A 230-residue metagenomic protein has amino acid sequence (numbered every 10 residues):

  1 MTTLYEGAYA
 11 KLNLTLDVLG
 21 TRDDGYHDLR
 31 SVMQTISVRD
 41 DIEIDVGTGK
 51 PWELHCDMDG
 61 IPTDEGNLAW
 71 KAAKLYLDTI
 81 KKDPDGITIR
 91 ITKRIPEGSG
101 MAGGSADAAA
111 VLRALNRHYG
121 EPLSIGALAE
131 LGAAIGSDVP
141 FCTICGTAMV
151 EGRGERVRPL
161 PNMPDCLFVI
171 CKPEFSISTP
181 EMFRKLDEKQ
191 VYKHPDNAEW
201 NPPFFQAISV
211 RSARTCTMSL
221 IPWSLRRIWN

Functional and structural regions predicted by a protein language model:
M1-S99, R117-G126, M163, K172-F175: ATP-binding N-lobe of GHMP and related small-molecule kinases
G49-P62, V111, I208-T217: Short, basic/glycine-rich phosphate-binding loops at helix/coil junctions that contact nucleotide phosphates
L68-A72, L131, T215, S219: Amphipathic alpha-helical interaction/coupling elements
K82-G154: Gly/Ser-rich oxyanion-binding loop with an adjacent helix/lid that shapes the negatively charged ligand pocket
I144, M149-N230: Conserved, helical-rich catalytic subdomain that frames metal- and/or nucleotide-binding sites in enzyme alpha/beta
